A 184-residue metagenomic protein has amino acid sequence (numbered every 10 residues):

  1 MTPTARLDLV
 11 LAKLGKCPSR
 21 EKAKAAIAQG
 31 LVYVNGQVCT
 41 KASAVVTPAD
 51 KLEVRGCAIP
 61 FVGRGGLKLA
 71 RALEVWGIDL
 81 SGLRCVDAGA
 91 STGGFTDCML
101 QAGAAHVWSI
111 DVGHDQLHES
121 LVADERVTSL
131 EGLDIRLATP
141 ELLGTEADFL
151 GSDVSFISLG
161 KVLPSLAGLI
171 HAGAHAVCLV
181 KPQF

Functional and structural regions predicted by a protein language model:
M1-D50, C85: A basic, amphipathic helix-loop patch mediating RNA/tRNA/ribosome contacts
R64-R84: Conserved alpha-helix/loop element of class I SAM-dependent methyltransferases that forms part of the SAM/SAH-binding
S81-S91, M99: Conserved class I S-adenosyl-L-methionine
V86, G151, V177: N-terminal Rossmann-like NAD(P) cofactor-binding module of classical short-chain dehydrogenase/reductase
S91, F95-T96, G113: Residues at the N-terminus of the alpha-helix immediately C-terminal to the conserved SAM/SAH-binding loop
C98-H106: Conserved S-adenosyl-L-methionine
H106-K161: S-adenosyl-L-methionine
G160-V180: A short glycine-rich, Lys/Arg-flanked "PGG" loop and its adjoining helix->strand segment in the class I
